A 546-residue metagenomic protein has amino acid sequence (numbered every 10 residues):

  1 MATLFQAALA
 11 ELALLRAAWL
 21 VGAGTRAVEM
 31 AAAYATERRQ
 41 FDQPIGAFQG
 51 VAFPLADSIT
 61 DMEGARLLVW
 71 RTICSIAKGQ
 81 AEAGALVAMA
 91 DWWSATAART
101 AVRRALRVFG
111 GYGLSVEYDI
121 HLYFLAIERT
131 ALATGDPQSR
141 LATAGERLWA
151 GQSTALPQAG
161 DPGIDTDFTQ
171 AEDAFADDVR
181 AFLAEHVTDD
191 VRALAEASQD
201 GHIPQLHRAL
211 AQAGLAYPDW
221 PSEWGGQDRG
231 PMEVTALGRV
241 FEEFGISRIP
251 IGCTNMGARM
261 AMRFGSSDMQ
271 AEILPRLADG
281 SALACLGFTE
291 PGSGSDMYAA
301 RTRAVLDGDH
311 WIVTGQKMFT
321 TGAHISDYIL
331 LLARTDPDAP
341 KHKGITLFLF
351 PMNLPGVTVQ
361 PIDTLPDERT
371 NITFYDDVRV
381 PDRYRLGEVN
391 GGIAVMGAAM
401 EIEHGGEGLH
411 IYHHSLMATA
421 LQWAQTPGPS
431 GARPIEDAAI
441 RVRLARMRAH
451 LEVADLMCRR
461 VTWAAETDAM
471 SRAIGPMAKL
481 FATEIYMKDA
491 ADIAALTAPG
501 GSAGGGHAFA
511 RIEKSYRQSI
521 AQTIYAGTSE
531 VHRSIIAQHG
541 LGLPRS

Functional and structural regions predicted by a protein language model:
M1, D309-H310, T314-T358: A short core secondary-structure module
M1-E63, G163-Q170, A174-F175, V357-L456 (+2 more regions): Glycine-rich beta->alpha junctions and the first turn(s) of the following alpha-helix
A32, T36-P44, I59-W93, L106-F109 (+3 more regions): C-terminal helix-coil-helix/basic helical segment that borders enzyme active sites and/or dimer interfaces and provides
F109-F168, A176, M232, A236 (+3 more regions): Glycine-rich phosphate/cofactor-binding loops in nucleotide/flavin-utilizing enzymes
T143-I251, E272, R276, R433 (+3 more regions): Amphipathic, small/basic residue-rich leader segments at the start of a protein or domain
Q212-P275, D279-G280, T321-Y328, E403-G406 (+6 more regions): Internal helix-loop-helix
G280-F288: A short, Trp-centered hydrophobic/proline-enriched beta-strand micro-motif
T302-V305: A structural signal for short hydrophobic beta-strand segments in well-ordered beta-sheet cores
